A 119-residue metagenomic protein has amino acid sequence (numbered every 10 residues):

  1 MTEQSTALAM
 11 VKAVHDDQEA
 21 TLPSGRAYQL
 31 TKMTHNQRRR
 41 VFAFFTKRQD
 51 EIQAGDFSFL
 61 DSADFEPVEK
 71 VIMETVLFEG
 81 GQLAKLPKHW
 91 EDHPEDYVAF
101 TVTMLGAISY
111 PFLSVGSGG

Functional and structural regions predicted by a protein language model:
T2-Q4, H15, R26-G119: Short, surface-exposed, charged amphipathic helix/loop patches that serve as local interaction elements
A9-D17: A short, compositionally biased
L22: Acidic surface patches and DE-rich sequence motifs
